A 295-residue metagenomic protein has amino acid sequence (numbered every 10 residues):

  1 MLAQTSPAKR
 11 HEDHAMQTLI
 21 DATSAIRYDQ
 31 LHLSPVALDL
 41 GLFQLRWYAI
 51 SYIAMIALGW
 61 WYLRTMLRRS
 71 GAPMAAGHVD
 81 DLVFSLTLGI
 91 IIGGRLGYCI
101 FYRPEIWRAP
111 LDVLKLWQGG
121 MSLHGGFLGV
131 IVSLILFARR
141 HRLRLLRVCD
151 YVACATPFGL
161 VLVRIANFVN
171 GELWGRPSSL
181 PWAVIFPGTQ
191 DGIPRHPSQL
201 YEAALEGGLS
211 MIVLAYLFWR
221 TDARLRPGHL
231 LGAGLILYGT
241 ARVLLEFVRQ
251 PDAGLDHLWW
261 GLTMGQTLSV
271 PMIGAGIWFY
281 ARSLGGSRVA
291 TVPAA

Functional and structural regions predicted by a protein language model:
A3, E12-A295: Hydrophobic, membrane-interfacing alpha helices
